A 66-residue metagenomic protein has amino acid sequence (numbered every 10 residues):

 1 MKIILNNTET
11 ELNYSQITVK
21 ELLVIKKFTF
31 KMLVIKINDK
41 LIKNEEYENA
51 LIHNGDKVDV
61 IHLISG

Functional and structural regions predicted by a protein language model:
M1-G66: Ubiquitin-like/PB1-type beta-grasp interaction modules and other compact soluble beta-rich domains
